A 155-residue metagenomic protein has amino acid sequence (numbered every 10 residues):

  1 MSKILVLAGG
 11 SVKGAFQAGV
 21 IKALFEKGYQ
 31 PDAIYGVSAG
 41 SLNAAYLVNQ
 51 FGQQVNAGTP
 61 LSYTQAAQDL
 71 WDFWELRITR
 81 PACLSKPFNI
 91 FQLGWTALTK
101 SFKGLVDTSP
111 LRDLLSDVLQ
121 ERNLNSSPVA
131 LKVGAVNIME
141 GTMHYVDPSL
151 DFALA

Functional and structural regions predicted by a protein language model:
S2-L115, Y145-A155: Patatin-like phospholipase
F102, Q120, T142: Glycine-rich, flexible loop/turn motifs
L105-V133: Active-site periphery "cap/insert" segments of enzyme catalytic domains
L124-A155: Active-site gating loop/helix substructures
